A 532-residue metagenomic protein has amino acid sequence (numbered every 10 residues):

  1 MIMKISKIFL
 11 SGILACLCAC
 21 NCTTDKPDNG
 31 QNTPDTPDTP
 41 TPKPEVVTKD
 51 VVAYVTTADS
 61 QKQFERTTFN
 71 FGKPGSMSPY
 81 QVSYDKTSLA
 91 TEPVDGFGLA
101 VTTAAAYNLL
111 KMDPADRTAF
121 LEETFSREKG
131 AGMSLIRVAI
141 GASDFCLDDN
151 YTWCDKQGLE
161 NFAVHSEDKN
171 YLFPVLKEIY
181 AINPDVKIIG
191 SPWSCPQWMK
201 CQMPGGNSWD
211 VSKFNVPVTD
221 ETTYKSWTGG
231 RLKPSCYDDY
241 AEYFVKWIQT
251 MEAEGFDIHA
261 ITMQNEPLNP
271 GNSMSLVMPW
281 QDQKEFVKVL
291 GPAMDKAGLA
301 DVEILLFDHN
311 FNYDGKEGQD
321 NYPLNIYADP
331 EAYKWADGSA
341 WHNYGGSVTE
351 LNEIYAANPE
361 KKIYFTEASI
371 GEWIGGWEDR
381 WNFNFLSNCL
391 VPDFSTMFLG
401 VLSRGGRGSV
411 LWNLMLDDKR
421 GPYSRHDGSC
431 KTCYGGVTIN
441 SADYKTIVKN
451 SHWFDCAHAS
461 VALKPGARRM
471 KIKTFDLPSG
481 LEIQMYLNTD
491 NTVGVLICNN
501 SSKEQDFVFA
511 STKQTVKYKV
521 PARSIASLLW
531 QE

Functional and structural regions predicted by a protein language model:
M1-A19: Sec-dependent bacterial lipoprotein signal peptides
L17-V46: Bacterial Sec-dependent N-terminal signal peptides
K62-I258, K288: N-terminal catalytic cores of secreted or lumenal carbohydrate-active enzymes
D95-T103, S134-I140, D144, K187-S191 (+6 more regions): Structural recognition of the beta-strand scaffold that forms the well-ordered cores of secreted hydrolase catalytic
T103-K111, D155-N170, T223-A241, L268-Q283 (+4 more regions): The substrate-binding groove and active-site-proximal loops of carbohydrate-active enzymes, especially glycoside
D239-A260, P267-I374: Active-site neighborhood of glycoside hydrolase catalytic domains
F365-D455, K471-I472: Aromatic/acidic polysaccharide-binding cleft in carbohydrate-active enzymes
V461-A462, K473-T512, R523: Carbohydrate-binding surface patches
